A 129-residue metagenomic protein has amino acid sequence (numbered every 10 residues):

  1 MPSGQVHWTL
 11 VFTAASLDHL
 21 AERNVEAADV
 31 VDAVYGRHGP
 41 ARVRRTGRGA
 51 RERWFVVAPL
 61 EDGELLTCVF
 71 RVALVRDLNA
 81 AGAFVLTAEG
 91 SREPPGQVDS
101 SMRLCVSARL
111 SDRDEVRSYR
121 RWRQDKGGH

Functional and structural regions predicted by a protein language model:
M1-H129: Ribonuclease/tRNase effector modules and their secretory precursors
